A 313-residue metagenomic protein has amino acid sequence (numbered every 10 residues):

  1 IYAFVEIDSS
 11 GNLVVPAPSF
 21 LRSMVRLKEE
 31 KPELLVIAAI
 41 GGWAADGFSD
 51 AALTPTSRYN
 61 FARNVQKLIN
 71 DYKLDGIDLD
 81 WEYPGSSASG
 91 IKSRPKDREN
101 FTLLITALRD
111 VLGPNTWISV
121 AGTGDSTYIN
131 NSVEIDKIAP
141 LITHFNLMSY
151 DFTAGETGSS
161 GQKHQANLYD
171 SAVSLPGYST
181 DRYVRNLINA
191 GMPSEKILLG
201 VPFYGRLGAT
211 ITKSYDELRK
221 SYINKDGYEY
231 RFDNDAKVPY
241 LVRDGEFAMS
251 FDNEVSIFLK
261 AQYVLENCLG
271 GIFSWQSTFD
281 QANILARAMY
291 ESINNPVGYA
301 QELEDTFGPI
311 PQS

Functional and structural regions predicted by a protein language model:
I1-I69, Q162-K163, S174, Y178 (+2 more regions): Glycan-recognition patch characteristic of GH18 chitinases/ENGases and related GlcNAc/peptidoglycan-binding proteins
I1-Y2, L74, L79-W81, V120 (+3 more regions): Conserved beta-strand positions
S9-S19, P84-K225: Substrate-binding surface in catalytic domains of secreted glycosidases
P32-V36, K73-I77, P114-T116, L141-T143 (+2 more regions): Short, well-ordered coil/turn segments that N-cap beta-strands
A38, L79, L108, F145 (+3 more regions): Conserved, mostly hydrophobic/aromatic
I40, T153-D170, S174, E195-Y263 (+2 more regions): Glycan-binding loop/region signatures in secreted carbohydrate-active enzymes
L53-D71, S126-K137, T180, V184 (+1 more regions): Short, acidic/polar
N64-P95, D151, F273: Active-site groove signature of glycoside hydrolases
